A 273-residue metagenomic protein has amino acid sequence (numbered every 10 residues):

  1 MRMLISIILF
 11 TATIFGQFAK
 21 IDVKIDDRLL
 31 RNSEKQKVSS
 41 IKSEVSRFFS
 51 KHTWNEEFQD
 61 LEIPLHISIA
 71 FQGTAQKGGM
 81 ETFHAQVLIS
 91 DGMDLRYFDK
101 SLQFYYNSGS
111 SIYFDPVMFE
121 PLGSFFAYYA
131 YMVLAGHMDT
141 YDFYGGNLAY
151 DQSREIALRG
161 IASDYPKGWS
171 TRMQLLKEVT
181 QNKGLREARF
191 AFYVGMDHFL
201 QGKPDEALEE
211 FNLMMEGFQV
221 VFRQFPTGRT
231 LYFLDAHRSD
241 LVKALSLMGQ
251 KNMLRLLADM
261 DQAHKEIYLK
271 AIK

Functional and structural regions predicted by a protein language model:
M3-I14: Sec-dependent N-terminal signal peptides
Q17-H84, D94-Y97: Start-of-domain marker
S33-K37, I41, M118, L122 (+1 more regions): Extracytoplasmic/periplasmic, Sec-exported soluble proteins
S46, S50-W54, Y131, A135-D139 (+2 more regions): Sec-exported extracytoplasmic/periplasmic mature domains
G79-L176: Acidic/His-rich structured neighborhood in mature extracellular/periplasmic domains
A149-T230: Flexible, glycine-rich surface segments
F211-K273: A cross-kingdom marker for long, charged
